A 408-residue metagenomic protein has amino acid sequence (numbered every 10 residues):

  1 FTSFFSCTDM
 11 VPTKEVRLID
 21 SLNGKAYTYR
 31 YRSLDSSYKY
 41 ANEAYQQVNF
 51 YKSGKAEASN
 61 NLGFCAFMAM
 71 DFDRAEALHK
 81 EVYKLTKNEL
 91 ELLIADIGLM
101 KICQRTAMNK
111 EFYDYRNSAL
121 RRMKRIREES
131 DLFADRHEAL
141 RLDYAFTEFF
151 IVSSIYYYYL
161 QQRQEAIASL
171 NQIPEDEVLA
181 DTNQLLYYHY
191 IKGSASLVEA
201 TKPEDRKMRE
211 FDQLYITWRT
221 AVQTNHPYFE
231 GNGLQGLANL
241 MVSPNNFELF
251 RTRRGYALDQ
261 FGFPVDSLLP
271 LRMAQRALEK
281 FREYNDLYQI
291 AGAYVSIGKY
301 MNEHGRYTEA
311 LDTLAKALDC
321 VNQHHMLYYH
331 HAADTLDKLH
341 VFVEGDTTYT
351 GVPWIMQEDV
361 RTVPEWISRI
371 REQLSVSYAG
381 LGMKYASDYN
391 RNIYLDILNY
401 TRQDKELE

Functional and structural regions predicted by a protein language model:
T8-Q46, D73, Y113, Q164 (+4 more regions): Hydrophobic positions within repeat-based interaction scaffolds
V16-R17, S53, L90, H137 (+7 more regions): Residue signature of alpha-solenoid helical repeat architecture, marking inter-repeat boundaries and helix-start
G24, G54, N61, G98 (+10 more regions): "A position-specific structural signal for the A-helix of alpha-solenoid helical repeats
G24-F146: Post-signal peptide N-terminal segment of secreted/secretory-pathway proteins
Y27-T28, C65, I102, Y156 (+5 more regions): Residue-level signature for tetratricopeptide repeat
Y31-R32, A69, T106, L160 (+9 more regions): Structural motif corresponding to the intra-repeat A-B loop/turn of tetratricopeptide repeats
A41, Y45, H79, R116 (+7 more regions): Hydrophobic/aromatic packing residues within the alpha-helices of TPR/SEL1-like helical repeat arrays
A41, Y45-V48, H79, Y83-T86 (+11 more regions): Eukaryotic all-alpha helical interaction scaffolds
